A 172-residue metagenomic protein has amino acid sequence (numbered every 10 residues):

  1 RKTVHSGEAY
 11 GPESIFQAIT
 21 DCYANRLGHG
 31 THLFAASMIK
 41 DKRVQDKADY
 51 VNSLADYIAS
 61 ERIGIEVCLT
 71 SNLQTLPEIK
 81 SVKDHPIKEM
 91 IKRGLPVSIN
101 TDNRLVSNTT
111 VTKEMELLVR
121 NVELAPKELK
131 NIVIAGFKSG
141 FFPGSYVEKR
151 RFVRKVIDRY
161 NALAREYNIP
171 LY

Functional and structural regions predicted by a protein language model:
R1, I19-R26, A59-I65, G94-P96: Glycine-enriched alpha-helix->loop->beta-strand junction motifs that scaffold or abut catalytic
T3-A9, L69, L95-V111: Short acidic/histidine-rich active-site segments
H5, L27, I65, D102 (+1 more regions): Conserved, mostly hydrophobic/aromatic
Y10-C22, S37-D46, Y50-V51, T75-K88 (+1 more regions): Histidine/acidic-residue-rich catalytic or RNA/ligand-binding cores of hydrolases and nuclease-related proteins
R26-S37, L105, P143: Glycine-rich phosphate-binding active-site loops on the catalytic face of alpha/beta enzymes
S53-S60, E89-M90: Catalytic-core regions built around general acid/base machinery
R62-Q74: Active-site clefts of carbohydrate-active enzymes
T112-K113, E123-Y172: Mid-to-C-terminal alpha-helical segments outside catalytic/metal-binding sites
